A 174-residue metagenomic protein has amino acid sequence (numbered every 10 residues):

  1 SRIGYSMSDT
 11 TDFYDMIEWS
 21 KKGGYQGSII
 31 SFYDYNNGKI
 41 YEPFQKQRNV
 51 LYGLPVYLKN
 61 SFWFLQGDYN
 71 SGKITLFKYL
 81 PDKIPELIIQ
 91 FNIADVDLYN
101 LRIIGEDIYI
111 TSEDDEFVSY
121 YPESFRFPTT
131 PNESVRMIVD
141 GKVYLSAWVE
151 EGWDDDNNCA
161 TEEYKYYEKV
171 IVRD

Functional and structural regions predicted by a protein language model:
S1-T10, E42-N60, L87-D107, P128-V149 (+1 more regions): Repeated scaffold domains used in trafficking and secretory/extracellular systems, primarily beta-propellers
S1-T75: N-terminal accessory/assembly segment that mediates macromolecular interactions
T11-Y33, Y69-Y79, S112-E123, E150-R173: Structural motif
G38, D82-I84, F125: Short coil/turn linkers that define WD40 beta-propeller blade boundaries
L58-S61, L65-S119: Surface-exposed beta-loop interaction hotspot
